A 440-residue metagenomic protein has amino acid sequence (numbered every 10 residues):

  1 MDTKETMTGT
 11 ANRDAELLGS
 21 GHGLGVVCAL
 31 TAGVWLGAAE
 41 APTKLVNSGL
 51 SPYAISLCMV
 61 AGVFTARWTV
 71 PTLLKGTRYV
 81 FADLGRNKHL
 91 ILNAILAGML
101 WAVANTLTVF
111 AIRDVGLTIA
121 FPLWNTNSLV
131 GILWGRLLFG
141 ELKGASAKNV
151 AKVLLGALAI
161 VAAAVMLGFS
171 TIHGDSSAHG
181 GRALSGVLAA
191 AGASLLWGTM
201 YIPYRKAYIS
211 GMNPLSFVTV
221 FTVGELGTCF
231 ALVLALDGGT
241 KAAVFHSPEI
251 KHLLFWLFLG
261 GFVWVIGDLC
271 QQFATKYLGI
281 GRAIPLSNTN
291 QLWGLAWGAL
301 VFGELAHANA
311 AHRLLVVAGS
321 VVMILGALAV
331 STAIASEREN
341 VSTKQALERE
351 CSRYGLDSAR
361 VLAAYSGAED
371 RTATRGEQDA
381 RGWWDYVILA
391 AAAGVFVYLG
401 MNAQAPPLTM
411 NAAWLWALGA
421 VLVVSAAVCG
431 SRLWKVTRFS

Functional and structural regions predicted by a protein language model:
D2-S440: Polytopic alpha-helical membrane proteins, predominantly small-molecule transporters/carriers
